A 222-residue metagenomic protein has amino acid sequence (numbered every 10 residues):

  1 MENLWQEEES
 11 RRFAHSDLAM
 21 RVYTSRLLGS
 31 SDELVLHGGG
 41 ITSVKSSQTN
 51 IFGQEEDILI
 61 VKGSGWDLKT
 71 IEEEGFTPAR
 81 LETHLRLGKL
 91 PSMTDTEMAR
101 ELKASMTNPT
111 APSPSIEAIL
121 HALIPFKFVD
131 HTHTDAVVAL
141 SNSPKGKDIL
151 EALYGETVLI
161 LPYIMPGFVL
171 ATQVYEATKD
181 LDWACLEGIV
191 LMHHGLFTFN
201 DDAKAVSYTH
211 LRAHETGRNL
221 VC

Functional and structural regions predicted by a protein language model:
S16-M98, I119, L123-I124: N-terminal low-complexity or amphipathic/hydrophobic leaders
I41-S46, I189, L196-F199: Short beta-strand scaffold segments in enzyme catalytic cores
E72-E73, L140-G146, N200-K204: Short acidic, glycine/serine/threonine-rich loops at helix termini
R80-V137, L170-T172, D180-L181: Short HxH-centered metal-ligating active-site micro-motif
K103-A111, E156-F168, G195-A203: Flexible, glycine/proline-enriched loop segments at strand-loop-helix junctions that form or flank small-ligand binding
D135-G167: Class I SAM-dependent methyltransferase SAM-binding "motif I" and its flanking Rossmann-like core
T209-T216: Conserved small/polar residues in nucleotide/adenosyl-binding loops
V221-C222: Hydrophobic alpha-helical segments, chiefly the membrane-spanning helices and signal/signal-anchor peptides
